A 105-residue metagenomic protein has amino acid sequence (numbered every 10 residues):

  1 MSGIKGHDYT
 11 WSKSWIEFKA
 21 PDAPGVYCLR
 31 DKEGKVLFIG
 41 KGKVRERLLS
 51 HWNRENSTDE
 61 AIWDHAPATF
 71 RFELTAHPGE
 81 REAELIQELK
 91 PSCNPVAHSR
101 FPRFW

Functional and structural regions predicted by a protein language model:
M1-V44, E73-Q87, F104-W105: GIY-YIG nuclease catalytic motif and its immediate N-terminal context
L48-D64: A broadly used, surface-exposed interaction patch
W52, I86-L89: Hydrophobic residues within well-ordered, non-membrane alpha-helices that form the packing/core of soluble catalytic
D59-A66, E80, R100-F101: Charge-biased low-complexity segments
T69-R71: Canonical phosphoinositide-binding patch of PH/PH-like domains
P91-F104: Coupling/hinge elements of helicase-like and P-loop NTPase modules
